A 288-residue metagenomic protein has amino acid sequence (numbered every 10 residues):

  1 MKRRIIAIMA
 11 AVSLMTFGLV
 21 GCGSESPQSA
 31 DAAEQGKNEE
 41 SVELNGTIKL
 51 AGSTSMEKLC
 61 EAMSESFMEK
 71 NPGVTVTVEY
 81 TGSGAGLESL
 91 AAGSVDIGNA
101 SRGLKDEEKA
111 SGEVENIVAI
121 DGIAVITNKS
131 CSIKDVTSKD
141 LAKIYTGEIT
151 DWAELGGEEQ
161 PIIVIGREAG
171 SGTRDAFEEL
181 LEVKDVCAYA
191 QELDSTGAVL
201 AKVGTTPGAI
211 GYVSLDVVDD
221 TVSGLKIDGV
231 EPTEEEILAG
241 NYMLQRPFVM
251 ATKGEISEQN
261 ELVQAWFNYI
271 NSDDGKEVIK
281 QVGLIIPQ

Functional and structural regions predicted by a protein language model:
M1-M9: Bacterial N-terminal signal peptides that target proteins for export
R3-R4, G23-Q288: Exported/periplasmic ABC-transporter solute-binding proteins
A11-S13: Repetitive helical segments and hydrophobic/amphipathic motifs
F17-G21: C-terminal motif of bacterial Sec signal peptides marking the signal peptidase cleavage site
